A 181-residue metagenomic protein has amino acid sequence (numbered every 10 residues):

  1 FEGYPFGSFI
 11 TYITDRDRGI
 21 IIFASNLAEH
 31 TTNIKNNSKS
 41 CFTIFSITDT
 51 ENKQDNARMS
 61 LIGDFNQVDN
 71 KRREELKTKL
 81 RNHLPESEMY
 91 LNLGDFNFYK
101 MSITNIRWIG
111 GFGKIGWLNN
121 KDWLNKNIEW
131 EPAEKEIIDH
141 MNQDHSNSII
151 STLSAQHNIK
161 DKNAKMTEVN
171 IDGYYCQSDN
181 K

Functional and structural regions predicted by a protein language model:
F1-K35, T43: An N-terminal domain-cap segment
G7-F9, R58-I62, W117: Well-ordered beta-strand positions in beta-sheet-rich domains
S8-I10, H83, K160-K165: Short small/polar-residue motifs
I13-R16, D69, R107, N170: A generic structural motif
R16-I20, N56-R58, N180: Coil-to-beta-strand transition motifs
E29-M89, L93-F96, I103-I106: Short, structured beta-strand-loop surface elements
M89-K181: C-terminal edge-of-domain segments
